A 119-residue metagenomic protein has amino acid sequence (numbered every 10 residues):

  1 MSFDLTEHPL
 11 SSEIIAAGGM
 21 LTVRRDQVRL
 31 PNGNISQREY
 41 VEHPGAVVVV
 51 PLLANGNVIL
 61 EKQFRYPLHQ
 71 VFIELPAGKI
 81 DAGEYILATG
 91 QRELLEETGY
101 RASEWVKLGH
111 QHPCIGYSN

Functional and structural regions predicted by a protein language model:
S2-D4, R38-R92, E96: Conserved Nudix-box catalytic region and its N-terminal flanking loop in Nudix hydrolases and closely related
S2-E13: A short, amphipathic edge element
S11-V48, A54: Acidic, metal-coordinating catalytic segment for phosphate/diphosphate chemistry, firing primarily on the Nudix
E13-I14, V28, I73, G78 (+2 more regions): Short, flexible coil/turn micro-motifs enriched in small/turn-prone residues
T22, P44, L52-L53, R65 (+3 more regions): Active-site segment of metal-dependent pyrophosphate-handling enzymes, primarily the Nudix hydrolase catalytic core
L30-P31, L68, G116: A periodicity- and composition-biased signal for non-globular, repetitive helical segments
